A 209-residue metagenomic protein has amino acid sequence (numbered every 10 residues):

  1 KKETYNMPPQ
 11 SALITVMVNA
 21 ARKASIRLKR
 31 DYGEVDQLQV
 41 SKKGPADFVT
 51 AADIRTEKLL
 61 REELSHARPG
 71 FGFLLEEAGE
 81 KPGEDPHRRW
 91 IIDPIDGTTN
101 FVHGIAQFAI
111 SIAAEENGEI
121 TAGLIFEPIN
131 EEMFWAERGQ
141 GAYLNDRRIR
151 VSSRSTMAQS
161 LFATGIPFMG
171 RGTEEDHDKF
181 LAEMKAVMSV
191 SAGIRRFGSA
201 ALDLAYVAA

Functional and structural regions predicted by a protein language model:
E3-I95: N-terminal subdomain of lithium-sensitive/metallo-dependent phosphomonoesterases centered on the IMPase/IPPase/PAP
L28, D53, L64, T98 (+4 more regions): Residue-level signal for inorganic ion chemistry
D53, F101-G104, I194-F197, A201: Short glycine/threonine-rich catalytic loop with a Thr-x-Gly-x-Asp
E84-Y143: DPxDG-like acidic metal-binding loop motif
I120, R148-R150: Short, solvent-exposed loop/turn motifs
R150-A209: An extended, acidic
